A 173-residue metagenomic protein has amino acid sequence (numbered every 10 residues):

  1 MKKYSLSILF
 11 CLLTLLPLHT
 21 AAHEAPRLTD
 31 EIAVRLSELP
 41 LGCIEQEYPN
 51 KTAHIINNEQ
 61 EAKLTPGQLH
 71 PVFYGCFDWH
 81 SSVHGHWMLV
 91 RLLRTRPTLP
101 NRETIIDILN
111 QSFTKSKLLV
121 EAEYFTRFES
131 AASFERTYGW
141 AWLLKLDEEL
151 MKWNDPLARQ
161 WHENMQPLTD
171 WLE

Functional and structural regions predicted by a protein language model:
M1-Y4: Positively charged n-region of N-terminal signal peptides that target proteins for export
S7-P17: Bacterial N-terminal signal peptides
L15-A25: Bacterial Sec-dependent signal peptides at the C-terminal "C-region" and cleavage site
H23-Y74: Low-complexity, Ser/Thr/Pro/Gly-enriched N-terminal "stalk/linker" regions
L41-Y48, H86, L93, M151: A conserved position within tetratricopeptide repeats
G67-P71, V83, V90-E173: Extended ligand-binding groove/face enriched in aromatic
H80: Metallocofactor- and cofactor-centric catalytic cores in central/energy metabolism, strongly enriched
